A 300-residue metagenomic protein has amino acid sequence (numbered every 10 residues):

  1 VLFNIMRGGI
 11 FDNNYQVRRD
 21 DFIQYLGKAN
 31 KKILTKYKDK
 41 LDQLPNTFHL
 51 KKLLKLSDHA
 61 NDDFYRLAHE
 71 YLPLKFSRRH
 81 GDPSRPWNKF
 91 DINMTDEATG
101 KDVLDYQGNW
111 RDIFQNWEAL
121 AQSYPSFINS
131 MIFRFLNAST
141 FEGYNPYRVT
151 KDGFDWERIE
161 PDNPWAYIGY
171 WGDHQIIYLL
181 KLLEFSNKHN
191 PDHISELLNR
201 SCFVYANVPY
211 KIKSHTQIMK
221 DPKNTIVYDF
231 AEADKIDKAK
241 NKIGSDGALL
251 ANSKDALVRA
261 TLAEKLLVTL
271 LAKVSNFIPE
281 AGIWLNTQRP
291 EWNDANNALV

Functional and structural regions predicted by a protein language model:
V1-V300: Acidic, mature catalytic/reactive cores of soluble proteins
